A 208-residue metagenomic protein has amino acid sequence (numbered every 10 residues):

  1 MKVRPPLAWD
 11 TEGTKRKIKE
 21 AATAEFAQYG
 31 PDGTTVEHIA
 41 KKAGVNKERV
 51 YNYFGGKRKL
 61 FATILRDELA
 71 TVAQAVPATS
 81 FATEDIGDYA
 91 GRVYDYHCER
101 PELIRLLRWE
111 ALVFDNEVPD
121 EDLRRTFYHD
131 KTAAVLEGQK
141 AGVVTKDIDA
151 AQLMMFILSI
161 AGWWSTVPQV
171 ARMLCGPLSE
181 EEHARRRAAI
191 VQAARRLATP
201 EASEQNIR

Functional and structural regions predicted by a protein language model:
M1-V3, D95-E99, H129, A133-A141 (+2 more regions): C-terminal peripheral helix-coil segments that are non-catalytic and often amphipathic
M1-Y29, G33-V45, R58-T63, T71: Basic, helix-initiating cap at the start of DNA-binding domains
K2, A62-Y89, D122, Y128-K131: Amphipathic alpha-helical linker/stalk segments
K17, K59, D88, R92 (+2 more regions): Amphipathic alpha-helical interaction segments
E48: Key DNA-contact positions within bacterial/archaeal DNA-binding proteins
Y51-F54, R58: A short His-aromatic
D95-L136, Q152, L178-E181: Short secondary-structure transition hinges
E121-L123, K140-F156: All-alpha amphipathic helical-bundle segments outside canonical DNA-binding/catalytic cores that form hydrophobic
